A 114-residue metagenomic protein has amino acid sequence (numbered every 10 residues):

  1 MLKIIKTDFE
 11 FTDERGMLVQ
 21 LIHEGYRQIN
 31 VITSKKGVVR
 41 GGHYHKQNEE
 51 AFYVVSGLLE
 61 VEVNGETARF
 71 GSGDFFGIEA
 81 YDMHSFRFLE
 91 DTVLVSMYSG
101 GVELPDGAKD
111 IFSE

Functional and structural regions predicted by a protein language model:
M1-Q28: A short, N-terminal "cap"/entry segment at the start of jelly-roll beta-barrel domains of the cupin/DSBH fold
F11-T12, N30-K46: Conserved short histidine dyad/triad with adjacent acidic residue
S34, Y44-V61: Short, conserved beta-strand element in jelly-roll/cupin
V55-S56, S72, E90: A cytosolic small-molecule/anion-sensing beta-strand core signal
N64-Y81: Short acidic-glycine-tyrosine-enriched beta hairpin
A80-P105: Ligand-binding loop in jelly-roll beta-barrel domains
P105-E114: Acidic/histidine-enriched, glycine/proline-rich intrinsically disordered or flexible terminal extensions
